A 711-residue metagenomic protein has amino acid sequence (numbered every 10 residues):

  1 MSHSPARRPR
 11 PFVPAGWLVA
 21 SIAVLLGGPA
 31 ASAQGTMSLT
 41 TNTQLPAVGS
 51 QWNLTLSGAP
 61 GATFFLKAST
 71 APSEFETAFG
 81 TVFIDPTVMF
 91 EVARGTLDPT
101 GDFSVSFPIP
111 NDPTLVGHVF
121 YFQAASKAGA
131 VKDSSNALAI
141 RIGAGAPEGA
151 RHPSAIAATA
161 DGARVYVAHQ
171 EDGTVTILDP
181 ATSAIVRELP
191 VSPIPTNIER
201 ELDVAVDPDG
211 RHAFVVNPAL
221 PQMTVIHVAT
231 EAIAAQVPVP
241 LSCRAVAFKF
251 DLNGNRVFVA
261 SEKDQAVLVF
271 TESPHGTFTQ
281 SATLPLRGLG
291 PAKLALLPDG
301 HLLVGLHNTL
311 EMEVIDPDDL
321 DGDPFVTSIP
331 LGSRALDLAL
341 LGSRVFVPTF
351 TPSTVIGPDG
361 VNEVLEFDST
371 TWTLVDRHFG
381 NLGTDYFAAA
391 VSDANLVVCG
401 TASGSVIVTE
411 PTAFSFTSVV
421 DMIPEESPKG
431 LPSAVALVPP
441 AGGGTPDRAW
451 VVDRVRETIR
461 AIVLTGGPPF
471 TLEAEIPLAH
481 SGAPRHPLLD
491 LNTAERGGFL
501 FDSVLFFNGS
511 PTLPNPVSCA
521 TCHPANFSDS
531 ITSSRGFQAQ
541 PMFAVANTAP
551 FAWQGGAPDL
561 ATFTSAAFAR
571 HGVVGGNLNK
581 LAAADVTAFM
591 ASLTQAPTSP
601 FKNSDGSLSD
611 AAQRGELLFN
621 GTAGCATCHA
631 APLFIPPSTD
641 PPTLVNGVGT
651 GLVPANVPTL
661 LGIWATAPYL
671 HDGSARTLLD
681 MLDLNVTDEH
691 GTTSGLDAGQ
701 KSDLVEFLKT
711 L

Functional and structural regions predicted by a protein language model:
M1-F12: N-terminal secretory signal peptides that target proteins for export/translocation
A15-G28: Bacterial N-terminal signal peptides
G27-G35: Bacterial Sec-dependent N-terminal signal peptides
Q34-A146: Residue-level hotspots within well-ordered secondary structure
D112, Q236, T283, S328 (+2 more regions): Short basic coil micro-motifs at the edges of alpha-helical modules that engage polyanionic partners
N136-L138, A235, A282, T327 (+5 more regions): Extracytoplasmic/periplasmic beta-strand context in beta-sandwich domains, especially the cupredoxin/COX2 CuA-binding
G143-F499, V504: Predominantly soluble domains enriched in secretory-pathway, periplasmic, or organellar proteins
A150, L297, R334-L341, F350-P352 (+2 more regions): Periplasmic c-type cytochrome electron-transfer domains
